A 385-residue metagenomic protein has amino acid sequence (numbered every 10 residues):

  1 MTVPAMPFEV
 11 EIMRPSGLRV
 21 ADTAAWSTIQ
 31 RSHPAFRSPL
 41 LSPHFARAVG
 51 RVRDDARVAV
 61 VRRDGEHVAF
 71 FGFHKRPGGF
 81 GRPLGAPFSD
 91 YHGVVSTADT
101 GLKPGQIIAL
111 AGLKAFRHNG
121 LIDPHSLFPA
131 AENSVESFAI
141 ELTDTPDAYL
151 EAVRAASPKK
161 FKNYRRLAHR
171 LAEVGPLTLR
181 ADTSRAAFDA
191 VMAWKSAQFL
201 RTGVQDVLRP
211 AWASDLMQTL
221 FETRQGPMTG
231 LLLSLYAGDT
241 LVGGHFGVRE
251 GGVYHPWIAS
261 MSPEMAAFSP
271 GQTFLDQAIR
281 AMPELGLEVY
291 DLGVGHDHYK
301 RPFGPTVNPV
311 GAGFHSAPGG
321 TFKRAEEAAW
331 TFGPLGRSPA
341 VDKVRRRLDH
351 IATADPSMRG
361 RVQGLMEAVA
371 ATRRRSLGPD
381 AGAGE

Functional and structural regions predicted by a protein language model:
T2-E9, H125-A155, L285-P356, R361-E385: Active-site/acyl-donor-binding loops of N-acyltransferases
E9-D64, V68-G81, L121-S126, A130-S137 (+2 more regions): A conserved beta-strand-loop-helix scaffold within acyl/acetyltransferase catalytic domains
D64-G65, A98-D99, E141-T145, G238 (+1 more regions): Short loop segments at secondary-structure junctions
G79, S89, L102-Q106, V207-A325: Aromatic (often tryptophan-rich) hydrophobic motifs at membrane interfaces
L84-F88: Residues forming anionic-ligand binding surfaces in small-molecule and nucleic-acid pockets of primarily soluble enzymes
D90-T97: The substrate-binding groove and active-site-proximal loops of carbohydrate-active enzymes, especially glycoside
T100-D144: Non-catalytic accessory segments adjacent to catalytic cores
